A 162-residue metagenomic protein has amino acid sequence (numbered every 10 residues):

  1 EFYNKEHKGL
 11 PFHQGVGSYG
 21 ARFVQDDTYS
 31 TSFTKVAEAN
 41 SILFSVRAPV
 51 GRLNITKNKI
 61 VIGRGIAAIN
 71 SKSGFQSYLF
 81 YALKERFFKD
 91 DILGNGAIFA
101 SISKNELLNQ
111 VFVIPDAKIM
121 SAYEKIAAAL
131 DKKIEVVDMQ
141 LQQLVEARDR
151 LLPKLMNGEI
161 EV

Functional and structural regions predicted by a protein language model:
E1-I114: DNA target-recognition domains and sequence-specific DNA-contacting regions of bacterial/archaeal
G74, E85, K89, L93-G96 (+2 more regions): Amphipathic alpha-helical coiled-coil/heptad-repeat segments
